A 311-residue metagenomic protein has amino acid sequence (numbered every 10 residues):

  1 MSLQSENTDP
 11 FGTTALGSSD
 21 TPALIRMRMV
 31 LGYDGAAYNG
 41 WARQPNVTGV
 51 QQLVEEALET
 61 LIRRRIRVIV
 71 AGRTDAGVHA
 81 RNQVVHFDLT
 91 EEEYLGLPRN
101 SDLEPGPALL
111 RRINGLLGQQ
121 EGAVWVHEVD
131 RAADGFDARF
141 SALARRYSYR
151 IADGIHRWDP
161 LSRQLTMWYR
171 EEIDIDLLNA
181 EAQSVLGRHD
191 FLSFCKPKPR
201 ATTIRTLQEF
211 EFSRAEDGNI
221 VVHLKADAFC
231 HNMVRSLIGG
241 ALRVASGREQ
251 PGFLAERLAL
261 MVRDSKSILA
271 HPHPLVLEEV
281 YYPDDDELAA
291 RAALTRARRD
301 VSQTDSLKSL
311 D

Functional and structural regions predicted by a protein language model:
S2-D311: Structured-RNA-binding interfaces characteristic of tRNA pseudouridine synthases
